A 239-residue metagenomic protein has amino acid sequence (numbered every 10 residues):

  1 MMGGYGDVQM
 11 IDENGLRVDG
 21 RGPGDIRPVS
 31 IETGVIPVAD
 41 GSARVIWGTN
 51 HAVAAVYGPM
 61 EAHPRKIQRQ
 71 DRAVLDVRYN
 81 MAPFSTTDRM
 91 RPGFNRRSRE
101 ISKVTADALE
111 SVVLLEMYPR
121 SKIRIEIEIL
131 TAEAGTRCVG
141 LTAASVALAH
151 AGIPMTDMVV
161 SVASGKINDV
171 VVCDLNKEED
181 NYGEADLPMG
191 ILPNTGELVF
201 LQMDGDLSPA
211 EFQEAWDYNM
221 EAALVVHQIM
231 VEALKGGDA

Functional and structural regions predicted by a protein language model:
M1-A239: Polyanion-binding surfaces on beta-sheet-dominated domains and ring/shell assemblies
